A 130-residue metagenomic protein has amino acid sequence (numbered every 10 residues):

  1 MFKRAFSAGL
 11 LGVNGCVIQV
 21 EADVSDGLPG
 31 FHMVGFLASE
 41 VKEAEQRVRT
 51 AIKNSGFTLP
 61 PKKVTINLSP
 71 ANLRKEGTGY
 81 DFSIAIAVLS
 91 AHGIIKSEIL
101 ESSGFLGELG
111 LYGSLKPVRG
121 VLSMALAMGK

Functional and structural regions predicted by a protein language model:
M1-K130: Peripheral, non-AAA+ core regions of ATP-driven protein-machinery
